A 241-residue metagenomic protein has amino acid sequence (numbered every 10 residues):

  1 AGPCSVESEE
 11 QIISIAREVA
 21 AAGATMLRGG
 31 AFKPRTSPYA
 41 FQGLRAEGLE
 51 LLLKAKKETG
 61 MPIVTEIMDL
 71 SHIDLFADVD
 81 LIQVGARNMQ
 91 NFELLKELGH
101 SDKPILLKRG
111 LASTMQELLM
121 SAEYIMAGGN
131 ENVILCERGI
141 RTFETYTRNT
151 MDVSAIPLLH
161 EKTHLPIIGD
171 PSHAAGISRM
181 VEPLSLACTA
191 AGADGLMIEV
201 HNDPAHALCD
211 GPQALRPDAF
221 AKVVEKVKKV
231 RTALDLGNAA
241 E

Functional and structural regions predicted by a protein language model:
A1-P3, T25-G29, I63-T65, I82-V84 (+4 more regions): Hydrophobic faces of well-ordered beta-strands that scaffold small-molecule active sites in alpha/beta enzyme cores
A1-S14, P38-Q42, P62-E66, G85-R87 (+2 more regions): Active-site mouth loops of central-metabolism enzymes
G2, V19, L27, F76 (+5 more regions): Conserved, mostly hydrophobic/aromatic
E9-S14, S71-D78, M115-S121, G176-D194 (+1 more regions): Catalytic cores of alpha/beta
G23, L75-Q83, G99-I105, M126-N132 (+2 more regions): Glycine-enriched alpha-helix->loop->beta-strand junction motifs that scaffold or abut catalytic
R28-A46, N202-A214: Glycine-rich, proline-tolerant flexible connector loops at the mouths of alpha/beta enzymes
A31, R35, N88-S154: Conserved anion-binding
F41-T65, E97-P104, V153-I168, Q213-G237: Alpha-helix-loop-beta-strand connector modules within alpha/beta enzyme cores
